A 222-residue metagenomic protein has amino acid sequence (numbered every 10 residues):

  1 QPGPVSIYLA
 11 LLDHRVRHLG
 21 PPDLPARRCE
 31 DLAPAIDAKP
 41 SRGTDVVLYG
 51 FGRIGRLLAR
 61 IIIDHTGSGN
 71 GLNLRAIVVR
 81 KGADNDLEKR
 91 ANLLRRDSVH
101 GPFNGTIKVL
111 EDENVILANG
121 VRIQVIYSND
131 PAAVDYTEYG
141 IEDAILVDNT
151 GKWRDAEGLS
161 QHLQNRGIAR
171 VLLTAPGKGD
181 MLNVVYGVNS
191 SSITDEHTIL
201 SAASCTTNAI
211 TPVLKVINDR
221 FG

Functional and structural regions predicted by a protein language model:
P2-L9, D13-P21: Aromatic-capped, Gly/Pro-kinked transmembrane alpha-helices
L12, V16, L24-G222: N-terminal Rossmann-like NAD(P) cofactor-binding subdomain of oxidoreductases, focused on the glycine-rich
